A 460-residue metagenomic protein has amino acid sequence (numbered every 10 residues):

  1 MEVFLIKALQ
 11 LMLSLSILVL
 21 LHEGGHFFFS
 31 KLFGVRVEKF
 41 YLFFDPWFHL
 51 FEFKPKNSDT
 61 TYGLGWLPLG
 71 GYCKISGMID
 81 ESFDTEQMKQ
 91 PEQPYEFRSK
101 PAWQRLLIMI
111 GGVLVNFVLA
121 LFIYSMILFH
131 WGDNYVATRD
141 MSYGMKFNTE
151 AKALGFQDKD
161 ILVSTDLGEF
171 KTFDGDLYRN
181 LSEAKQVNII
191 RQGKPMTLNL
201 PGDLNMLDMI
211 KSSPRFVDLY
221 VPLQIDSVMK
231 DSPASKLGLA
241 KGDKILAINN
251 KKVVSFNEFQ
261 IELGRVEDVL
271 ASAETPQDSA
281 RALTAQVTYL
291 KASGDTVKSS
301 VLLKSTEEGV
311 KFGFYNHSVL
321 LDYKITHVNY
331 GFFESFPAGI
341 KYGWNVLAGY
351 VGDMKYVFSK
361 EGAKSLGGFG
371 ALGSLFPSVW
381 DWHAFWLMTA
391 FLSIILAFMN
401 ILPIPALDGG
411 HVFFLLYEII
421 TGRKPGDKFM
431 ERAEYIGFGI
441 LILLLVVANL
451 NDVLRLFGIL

Functional and structural regions predicted by a protein language model:
E2, E92-K100, S213-A247, K251-K252 (+3 more regions): Functional transmembrane alpha-helices
V3, K7-L11, K100-M109, V113 (+1 more regions): Residue-level signature of transmembrane alpha-helical entry/exit and packing/kink sites in multi-pass membrane
V3-M88, M399-T421: Small-residue-rich helix-interface/hinge motifs
L15-V19, K74, N116, L392-I401 (+1 more regions): Alpha-helical transmembrane segments of multi-pass membrane proteins
F28, L32, L121, S125-H130 (+4 more regions): Structural signature of transmembrane alpha-helix termini at the membrane-water interface
G71, I75-K146, E434-F438, L443: Internal alpha-helical transmembrane segments
L106-S142, G175-K230, T288, K298-K324: PDZ/PDZ-like peptide-tail recognition elements
N148-T172, K236-E258, G343, A433: Conserved PDZ fold ligand-binding element
